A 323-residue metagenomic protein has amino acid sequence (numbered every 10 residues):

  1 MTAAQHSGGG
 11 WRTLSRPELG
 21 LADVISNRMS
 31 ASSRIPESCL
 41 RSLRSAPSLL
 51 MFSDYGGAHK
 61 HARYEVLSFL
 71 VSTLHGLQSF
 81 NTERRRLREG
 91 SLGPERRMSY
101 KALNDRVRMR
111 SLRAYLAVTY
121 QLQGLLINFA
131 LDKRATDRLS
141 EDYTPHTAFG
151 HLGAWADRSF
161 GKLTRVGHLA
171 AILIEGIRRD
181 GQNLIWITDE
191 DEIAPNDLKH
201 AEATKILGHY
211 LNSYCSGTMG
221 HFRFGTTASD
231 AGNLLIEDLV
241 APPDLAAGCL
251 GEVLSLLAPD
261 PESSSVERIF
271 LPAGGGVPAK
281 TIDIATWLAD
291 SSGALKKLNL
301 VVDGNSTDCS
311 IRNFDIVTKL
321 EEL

Functional and structural regions predicted by a protein language model:
M1-L50, Y55-L323: Phosphate-ester processing/binding pockets and catalytic centers
